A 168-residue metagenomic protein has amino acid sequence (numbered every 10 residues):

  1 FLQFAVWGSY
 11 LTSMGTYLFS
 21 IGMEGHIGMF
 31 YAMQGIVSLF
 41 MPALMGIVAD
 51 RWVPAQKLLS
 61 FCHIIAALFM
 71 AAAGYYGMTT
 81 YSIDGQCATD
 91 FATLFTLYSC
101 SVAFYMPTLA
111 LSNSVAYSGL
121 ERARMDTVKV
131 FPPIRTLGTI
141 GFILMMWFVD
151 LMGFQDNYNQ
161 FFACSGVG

Functional and structural regions predicted by a protein language model:
F1-L39: Helix-loop boundary and gating motifs at the non-cytosolic
I21-M33, K129-L137, N159-C164: Loop-to-transmembrane helix entry
V37-L39, V128-L151: Glycine-rich segments within core transmembrane alpha-helices of 12-TM secondary carriers
F40-P54, V149-F154: Helix-to-loop junctions at the C-terminal end of transmembrane segments in multipass secondary transporters
D50-I64: Cytoplasmic membrane-interface "Motif A"-like loop-to-helix N-cap segments of 12-TM Major Facilitator Superfamily
I64-A67, Q160-G168: Symmetry-related core transmembrane helices of the 12-TM Major Facilitator Superfamily/SLC fold
I64-A88: C-terminal ends and interior cores of transmembrane alpha-helices in multi-pass membrane transporters/permeases
L97-L137: Cytoplasmic helix-loop-helix junction between adjacent transmembrane helices in 12-TM secondary transporters
